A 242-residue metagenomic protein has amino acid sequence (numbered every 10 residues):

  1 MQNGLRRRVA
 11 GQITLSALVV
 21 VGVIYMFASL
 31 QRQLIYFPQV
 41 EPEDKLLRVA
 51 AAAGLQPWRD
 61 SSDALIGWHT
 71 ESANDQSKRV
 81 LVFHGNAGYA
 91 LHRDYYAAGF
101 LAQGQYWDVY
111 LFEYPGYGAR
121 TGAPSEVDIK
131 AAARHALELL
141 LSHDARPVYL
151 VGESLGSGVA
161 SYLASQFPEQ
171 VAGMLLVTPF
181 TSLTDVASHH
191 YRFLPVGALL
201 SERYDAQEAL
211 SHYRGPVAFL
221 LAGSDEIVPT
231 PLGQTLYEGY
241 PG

Functional and structural regions predicted by a protein language model:
Q12-R59: An N-terminal hydrophobic leader/cap segment in hydrolases
A64-L139, H143: Membrane-embedded segments
Y95-Y96, A206, G215, P229-E238: Short alpha-helix in the alpha/beta-hydrolase fold that links the catalytic acid
G152-G156, A160: Gly/Ala-rich beta-loop-alpha elbow adjacent to hydrolase catalytic centers
L175-D185, E202-A206: Active-site nucleophile loop of the alpha/beta-hydrolase fold
P195-A209, R214-G215: Active-site nucleophile elbow and catalytic-triad environment of alpha/beta-hydrolase enzymes
H212-R214, A218-D225: Short beta-strand/loop motif that positions the catalytic acidic residue of the alpha/beta-hydrolase fold
